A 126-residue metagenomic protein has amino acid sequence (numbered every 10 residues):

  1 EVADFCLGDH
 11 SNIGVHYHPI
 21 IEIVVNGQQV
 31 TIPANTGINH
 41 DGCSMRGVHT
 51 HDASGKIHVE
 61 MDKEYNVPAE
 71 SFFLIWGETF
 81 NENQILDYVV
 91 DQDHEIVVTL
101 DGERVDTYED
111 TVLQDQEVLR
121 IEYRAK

Functional and structural regions predicted by a protein language model:
E1-K126: Ubiquitin-like/PB1-type beta-grasp interaction modules and other compact soluble beta-rich domains
